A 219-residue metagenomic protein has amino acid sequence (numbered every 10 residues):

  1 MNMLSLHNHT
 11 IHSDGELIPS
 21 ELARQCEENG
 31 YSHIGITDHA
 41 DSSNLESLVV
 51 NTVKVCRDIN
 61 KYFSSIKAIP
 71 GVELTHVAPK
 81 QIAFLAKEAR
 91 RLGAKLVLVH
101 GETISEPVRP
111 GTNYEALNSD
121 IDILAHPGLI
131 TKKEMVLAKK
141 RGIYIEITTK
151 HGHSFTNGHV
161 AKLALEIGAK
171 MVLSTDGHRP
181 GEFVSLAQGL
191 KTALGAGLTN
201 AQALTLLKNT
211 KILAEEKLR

Functional and structural regions predicted by a protein language model:
M1-L6, E106, Y114-L124, I130-R219: Charged catalytic cores and adjacent phosphate/nucleic-acid-binding surfaces used for phosphate/nucleic-acid chemistry
M3-G15, I36-H39, P127: Histidine-centered catalytic micro-motifs
H9, A40, E73-T75, E102 (+2 more regions): Catalytic metal-binding/acid-base residues of hydrolase active sites
D14, I18, S43-N51, L194 (+1 more regions): Alpha-helix N-cap and loop-to-helix initiation/capping positions
I18, L48, Q81-I82, R109 (+2 more regions): Residues at alpha-helix caps and immediate loop-helix transition turns in enzyme cores, especially N- and C-cap
R24-I34: Catalytic domains of carbohydrate-active enzymes, especially glycoside hydrolases
E27-E28, R90, L117, L194: Non-catalytic positions within long, well-ordered alpha-helices that form the structural scaffold/packing of enzyme
L45-I147, E215-R219: Extended substrate/RNA-proximal surfaces in nucleic-acid metabolism proteins
